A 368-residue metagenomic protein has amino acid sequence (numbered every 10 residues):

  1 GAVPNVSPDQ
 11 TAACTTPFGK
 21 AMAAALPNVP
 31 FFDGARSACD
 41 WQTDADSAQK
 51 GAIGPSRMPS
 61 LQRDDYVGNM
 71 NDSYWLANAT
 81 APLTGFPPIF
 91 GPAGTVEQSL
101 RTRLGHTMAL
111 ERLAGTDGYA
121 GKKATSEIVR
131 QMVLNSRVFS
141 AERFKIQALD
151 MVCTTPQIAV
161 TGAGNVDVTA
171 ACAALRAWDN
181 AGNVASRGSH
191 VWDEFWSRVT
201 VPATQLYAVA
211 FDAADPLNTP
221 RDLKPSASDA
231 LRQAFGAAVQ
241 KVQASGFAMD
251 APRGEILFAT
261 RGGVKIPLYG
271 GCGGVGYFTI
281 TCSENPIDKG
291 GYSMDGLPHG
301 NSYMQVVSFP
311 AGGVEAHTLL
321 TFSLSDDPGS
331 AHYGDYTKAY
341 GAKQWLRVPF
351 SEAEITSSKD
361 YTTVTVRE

Functional and structural regions predicted by a protein language model:
G1-E142, G164, T169-E368: C-terminal/peripheral segments of proteins
A148, V152: Conserved catalytic/binding loops enriched for acidic/polar residues
T154-T161: Large, well-folded core regions of big proteins
